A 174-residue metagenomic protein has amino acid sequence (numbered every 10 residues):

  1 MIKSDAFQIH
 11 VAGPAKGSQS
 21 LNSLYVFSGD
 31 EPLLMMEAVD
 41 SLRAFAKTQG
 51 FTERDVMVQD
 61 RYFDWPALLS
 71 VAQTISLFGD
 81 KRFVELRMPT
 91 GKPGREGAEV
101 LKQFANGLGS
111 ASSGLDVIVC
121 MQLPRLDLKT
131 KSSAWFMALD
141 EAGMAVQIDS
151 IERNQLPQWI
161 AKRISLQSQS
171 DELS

Functional and structural regions predicted by a protein language model:
M1-S174: Conserved beta/loop motifs at nucleotide-recognition and modification sites
